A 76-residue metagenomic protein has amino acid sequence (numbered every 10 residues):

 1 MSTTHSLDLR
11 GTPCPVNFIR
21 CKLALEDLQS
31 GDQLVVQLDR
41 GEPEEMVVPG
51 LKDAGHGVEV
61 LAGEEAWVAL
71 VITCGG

Functional and structural regions predicted by a protein language model:
M1-L9: Right-handed parallel beta-helix/beta-solenoid
T4, Q33-V35, W67-A69: Intrinsic-disorder/low-complexity, polar/charged segments enriched in Ser/Thr/Lys/Arg/Asp/Glu/Gln
D8-V60: Amphipathic, hydrophobic secondary-structure cores in small proteins
G57-G76: C-terminal edge-of-domain segments
